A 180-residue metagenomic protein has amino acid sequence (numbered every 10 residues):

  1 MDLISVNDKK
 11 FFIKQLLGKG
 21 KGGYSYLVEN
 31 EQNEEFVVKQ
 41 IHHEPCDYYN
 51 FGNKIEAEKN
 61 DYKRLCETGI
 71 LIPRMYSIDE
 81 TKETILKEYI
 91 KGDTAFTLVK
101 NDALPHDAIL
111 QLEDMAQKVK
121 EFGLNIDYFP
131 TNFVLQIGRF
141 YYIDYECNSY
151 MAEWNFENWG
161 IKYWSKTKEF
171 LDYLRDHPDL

Functional and structural regions predicted by a protein language model:
M1-Q15: Juxta-kinase regulatory segment immediately upstream of eukaryotic protein kinase catalytic domains
I13-L16, K21-E56: ATP-binding glycine-rich loop module of kinase domains
F36, L71, I85, Y141-D144: Protein kinase-like catalytic core scaffold
N50-T68: The N-lobe alphaC helix and its flanking beta3-alphaC-beta4 segment of protein kinase-like domains, centered on
F51, I70-I109: Conserved structural core of kinase catalytic domains
Q111-K118: Conserved hydrophobic core/spine positions of the Hanks-type protein kinase catalytic domain
K120-N125, Q136-L180: C-lobe/activation-segment region of protein kinase-like
Y128-F133: Hydrophobic residue at the +6 position relative to the catalytic HRD Asp in the kinase catalytic loop
